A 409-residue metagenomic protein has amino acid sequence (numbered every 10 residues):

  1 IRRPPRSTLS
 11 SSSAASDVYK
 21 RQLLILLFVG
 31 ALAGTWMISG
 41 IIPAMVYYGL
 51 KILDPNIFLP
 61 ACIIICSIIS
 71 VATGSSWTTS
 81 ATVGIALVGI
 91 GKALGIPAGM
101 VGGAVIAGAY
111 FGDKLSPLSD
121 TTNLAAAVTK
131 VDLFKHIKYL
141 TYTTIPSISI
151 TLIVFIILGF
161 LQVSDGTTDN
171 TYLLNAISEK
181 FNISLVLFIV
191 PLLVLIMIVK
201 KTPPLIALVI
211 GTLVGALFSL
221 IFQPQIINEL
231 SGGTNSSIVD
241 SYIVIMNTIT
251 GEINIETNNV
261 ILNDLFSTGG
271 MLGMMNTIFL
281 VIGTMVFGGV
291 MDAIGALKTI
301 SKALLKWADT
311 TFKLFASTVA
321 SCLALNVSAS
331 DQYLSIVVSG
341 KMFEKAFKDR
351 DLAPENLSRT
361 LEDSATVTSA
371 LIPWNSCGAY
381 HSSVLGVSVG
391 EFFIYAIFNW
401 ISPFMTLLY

Functional and structural regions predicted by a protein language model:
I1-A15, Y19: Single conserved hydrophobic/aromatic residue that forms the stacking wall/gate of nucleotide- or nucleobase-binding
R2, I189-I245, Y409: Flexible hinge motifs at transmembrane-helix junctions and intramembrane kinks/re-entrant loops in multi-pass membrane
S16-P43, N56, P60, G232-A296 (+1 more regions): Core transmembrane alpha-helical segments of multi-pass membrane transporters/permeases
D17-L23, Y48-I64, K92-V101, K180-F188 (+5 more regions): Membrane-interfacial loop-to-helix junctions in multi-pass transporters
L23-L32, D54-A86, L280-G288, I294-M342: Hydrophobic alpha-helical transmembrane segments of multi-pass integral membrane proteins, predominantly secondary
P43-I57, A98-V101, G159-I183, F222-L265: Inter-helical loop and helix-membrane interface segments of multi-pass membrane transporters/permeases
V105, D113, P117, I148-S164: Transmembrane-helix bundle segments that line or gate the permeation/cavity pathway in multi-pass membrane proteins
V128-T144, I148, V286-G289, A308-Y409: C-terminal transmembrane helix pair
